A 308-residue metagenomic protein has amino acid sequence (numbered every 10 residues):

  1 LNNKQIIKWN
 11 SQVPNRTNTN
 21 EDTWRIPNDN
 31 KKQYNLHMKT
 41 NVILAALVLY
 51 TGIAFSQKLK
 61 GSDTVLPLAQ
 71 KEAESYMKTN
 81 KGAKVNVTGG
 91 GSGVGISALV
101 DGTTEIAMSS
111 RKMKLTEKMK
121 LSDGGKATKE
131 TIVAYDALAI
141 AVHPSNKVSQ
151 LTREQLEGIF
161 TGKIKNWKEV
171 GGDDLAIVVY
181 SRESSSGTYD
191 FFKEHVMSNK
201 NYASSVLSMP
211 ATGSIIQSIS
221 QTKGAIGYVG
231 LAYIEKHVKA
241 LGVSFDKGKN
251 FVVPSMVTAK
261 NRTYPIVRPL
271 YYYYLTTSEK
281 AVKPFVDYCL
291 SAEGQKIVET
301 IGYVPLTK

Functional and structural regions predicted by a protein language model:
N3, N10, R16-T19: Ser/Thr/Pro/Gly-rich low-complexity, intrinsically disordered segments
V13, E21-D22, D29: Acidic, Ala/Val/Gly-enriched low-complexity intrinsically disordered segments
D29-V42: Positively charged n-region of N-terminal signal peptides that target proteins for export
L36-H37, Y50-S56: Sec/Tat signal peptide C-region and signal peptidase I cleavage site
V42-Y50: Sec-dependent N-terminal signal peptides
F55-K308: Exported/periplasmic ABC-transporter solute-binding proteins
